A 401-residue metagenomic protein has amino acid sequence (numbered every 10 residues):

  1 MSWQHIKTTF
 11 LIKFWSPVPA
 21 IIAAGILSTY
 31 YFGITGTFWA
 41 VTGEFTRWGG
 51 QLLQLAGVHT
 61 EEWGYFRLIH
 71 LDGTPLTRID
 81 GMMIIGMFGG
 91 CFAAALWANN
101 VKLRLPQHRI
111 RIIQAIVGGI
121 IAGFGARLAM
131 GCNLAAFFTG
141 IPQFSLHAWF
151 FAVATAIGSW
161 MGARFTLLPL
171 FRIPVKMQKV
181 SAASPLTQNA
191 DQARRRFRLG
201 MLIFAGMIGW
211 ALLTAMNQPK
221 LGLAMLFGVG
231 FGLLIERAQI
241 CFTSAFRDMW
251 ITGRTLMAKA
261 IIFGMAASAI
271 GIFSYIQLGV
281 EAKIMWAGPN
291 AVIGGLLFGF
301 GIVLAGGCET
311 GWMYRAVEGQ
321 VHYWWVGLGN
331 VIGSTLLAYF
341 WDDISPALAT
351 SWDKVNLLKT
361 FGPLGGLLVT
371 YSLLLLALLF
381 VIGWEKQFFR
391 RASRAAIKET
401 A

Functional and structural regions predicted by a protein language model:
M1-A401: Membrane-interfacial helix-loop segments of redox and metal-homeostasis proteins, especially TM-loop-TM junctions
